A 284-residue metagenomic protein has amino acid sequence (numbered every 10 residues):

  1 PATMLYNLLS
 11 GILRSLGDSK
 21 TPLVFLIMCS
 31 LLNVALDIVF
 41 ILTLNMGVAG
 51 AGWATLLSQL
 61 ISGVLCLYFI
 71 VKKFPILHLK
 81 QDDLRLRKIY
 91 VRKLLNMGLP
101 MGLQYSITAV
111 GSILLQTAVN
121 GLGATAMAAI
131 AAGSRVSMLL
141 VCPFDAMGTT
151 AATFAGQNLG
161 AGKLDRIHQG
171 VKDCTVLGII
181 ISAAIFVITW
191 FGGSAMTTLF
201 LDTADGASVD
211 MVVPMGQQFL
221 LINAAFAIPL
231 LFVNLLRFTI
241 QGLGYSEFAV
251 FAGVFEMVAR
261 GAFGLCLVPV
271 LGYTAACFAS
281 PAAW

Functional and structural regions predicted by a protein language model:
P1, T43-L99, A155-F226, L267-W284: Short alpha-helical transmembrane segments in multi-pass integral membrane proteins
P1-R14, P22-S30, A51-V64, D145-G148 (+3 more regions): Short runs within selected transmembrane alpha-helices of multi-pass transporters and secretion channels
T3-P22, A129-G193, L230-G244, F248-A252: Small-residue-rich hydrophobic transmembrane alpha-helices
G11, I38, M101, Q116-T117 (+3 more regions): Small-residue-mediated transmembrane helix hinge/kink sites in multi-pass secondary transporters
D18-S19, G47, G123, Y245-S246 (+1 more regions): Short loop-to-helix capping motifs
C29, S58-S62, I70, K88-T150: Transmembrane helical elements of multi-pass membrane transporters/channels
N33-D37, G63-L67, L139-C142, F186 (+1 more regions): Hydrophobic transmembrane alpha-helices of multi-pass small-molecule transporters
V39-M46, S106-G133, L139, Q157 (+3 more regions): Helix-terminus/linker motif at the lipid-water interface of multi-pass membrane proteins
